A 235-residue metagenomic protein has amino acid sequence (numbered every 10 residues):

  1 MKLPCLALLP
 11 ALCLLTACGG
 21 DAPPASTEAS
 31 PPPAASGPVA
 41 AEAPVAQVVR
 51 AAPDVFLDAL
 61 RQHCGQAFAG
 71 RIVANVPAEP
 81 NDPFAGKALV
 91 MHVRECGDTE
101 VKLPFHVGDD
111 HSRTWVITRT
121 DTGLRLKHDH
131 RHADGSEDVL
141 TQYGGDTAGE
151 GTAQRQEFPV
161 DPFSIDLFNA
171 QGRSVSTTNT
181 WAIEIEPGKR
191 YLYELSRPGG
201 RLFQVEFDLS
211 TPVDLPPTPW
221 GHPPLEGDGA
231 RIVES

Functional and structural regions predicted by a protein language model:
M1-A7: Bacterial N-terminal signal peptides that target proteins for export
L14-A17: C-terminal motif of bacterial Sec signal peptides marking the signal peptidase cleavage site
G19-E42: Short, low-complexity, disordered segments immediately C-terminal to signal peptides in bacterial exported proteins
P44-N81: Tryptophan-anchored aromatic micro-motifs
C64-A69, C96-P104, L124-R125, P187-Y193: Short, hydrophobic/aromatic-rich segments at coil-to-beta transitions
G86-A88, D110-T114, T177-T178: Short, surface-exposed coil-to-beta transition loops
W115-F168: An exposed acidic His-Trp-rich patch
T141-D146, G188-S235: Edge beta-strand at a domain terminus
